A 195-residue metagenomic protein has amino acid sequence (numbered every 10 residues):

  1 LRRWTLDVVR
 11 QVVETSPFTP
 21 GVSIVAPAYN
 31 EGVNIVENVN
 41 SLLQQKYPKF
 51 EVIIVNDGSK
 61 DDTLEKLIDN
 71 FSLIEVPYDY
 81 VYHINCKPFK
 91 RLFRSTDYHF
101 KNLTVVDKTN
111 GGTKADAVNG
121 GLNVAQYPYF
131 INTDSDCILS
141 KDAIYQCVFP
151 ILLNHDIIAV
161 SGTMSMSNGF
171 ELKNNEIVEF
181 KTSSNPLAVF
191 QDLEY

Functional and structural regions predicted by a protein language model:
L1-F18: N-terminal membrane-anchoring/stem segments of glycan-assembly enzymes
L6-V9, E31-Q44, S59, E65 (+1 more regions): Short, well-formed alpha-helical segments that are part of the catalytic scaffolds of diverse glycosyltransferases
P20-S23, E51: Cell-envelope/extracellular polymer assembly enzymes that use nucleotide-activated donors
N40-K49, D69-P77: Short, acidic, metal-binding catalytic loop of nucleotide-sugar glycosyltransferases
N56-V76, N110: A conserved acidic beta->alpha catalytic loop
V76-A117, N123, K141, Q146-Y195: Long helical/loop segments within the catalytic core of UDP-sugar-dependent glycosyltransferases, especially the large
F130: Short aromatic/hydrophobic "clamp" motif used to bind/position activated sugar donors
D134-I138: The conserved acidic donor/metal-binding loop of glycosyltransferases
